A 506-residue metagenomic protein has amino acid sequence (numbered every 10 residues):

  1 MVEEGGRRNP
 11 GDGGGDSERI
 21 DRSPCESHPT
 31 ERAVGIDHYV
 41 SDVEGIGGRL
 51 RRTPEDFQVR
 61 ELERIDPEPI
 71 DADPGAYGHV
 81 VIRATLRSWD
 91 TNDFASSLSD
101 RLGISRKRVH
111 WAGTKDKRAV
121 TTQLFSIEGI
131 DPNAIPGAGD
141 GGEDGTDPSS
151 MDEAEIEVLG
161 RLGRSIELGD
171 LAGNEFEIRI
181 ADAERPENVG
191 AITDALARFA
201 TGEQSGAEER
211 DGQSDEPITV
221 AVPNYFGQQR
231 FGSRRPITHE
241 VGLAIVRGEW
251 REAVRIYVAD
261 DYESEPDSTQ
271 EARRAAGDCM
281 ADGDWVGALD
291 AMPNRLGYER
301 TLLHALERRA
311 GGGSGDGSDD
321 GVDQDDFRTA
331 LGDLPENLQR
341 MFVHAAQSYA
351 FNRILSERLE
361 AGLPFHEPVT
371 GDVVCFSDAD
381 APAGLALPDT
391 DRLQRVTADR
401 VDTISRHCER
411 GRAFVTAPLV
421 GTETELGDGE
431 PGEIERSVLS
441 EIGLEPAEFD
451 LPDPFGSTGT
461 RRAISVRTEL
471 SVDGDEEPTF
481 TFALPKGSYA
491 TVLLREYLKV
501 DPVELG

Functional and structural regions predicted by a protein language model:
V2-G11, D16-A72, H79, N92 (+6 more regions): Extended, charged/glycine-rich binding lobes that contact polyanionic ligands
G78-W89: Conserved interaction-surface patches within small, structured recognition/assembly domains
A95: Generic structural marker for isolated residues within well-ordered, non-membrane alpha-helices of soluble domains
